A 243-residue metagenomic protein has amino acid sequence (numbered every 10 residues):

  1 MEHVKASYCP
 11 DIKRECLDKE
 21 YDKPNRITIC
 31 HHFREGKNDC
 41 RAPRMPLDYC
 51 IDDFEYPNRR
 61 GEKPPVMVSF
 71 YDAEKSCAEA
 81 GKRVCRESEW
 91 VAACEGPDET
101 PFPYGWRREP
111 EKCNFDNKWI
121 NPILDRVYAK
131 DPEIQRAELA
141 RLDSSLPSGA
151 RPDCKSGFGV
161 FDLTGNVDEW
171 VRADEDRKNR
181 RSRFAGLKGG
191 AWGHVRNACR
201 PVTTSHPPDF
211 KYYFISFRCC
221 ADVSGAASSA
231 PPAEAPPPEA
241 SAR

Functional and structural regions predicted by a protein language model:
M1-A78, D98, G105-R108, K118 (+2 more regions): Short, compositionally biased
E2-H3, C50, F70-P201, Y213: Functional-site microenvironments in short loops/helix caps that host divalent-cation chemistry
G36-C40, V202-P208: Short, P/G- and charge-enriched loop/turn segments at secondary-structure junctions
C40-A42, A137, D209-K211: Short secondary-structure boundary/capping segments
R60-G61, P101, D176-R180, P208-D209 (+1 more regions): A short local loop/turn or secondary-structure capping micro-motif enriched for an aromatic residue
G61, P65, P152, P207: Conserved aromatic-histidine-acidic binding/catalytic patches
